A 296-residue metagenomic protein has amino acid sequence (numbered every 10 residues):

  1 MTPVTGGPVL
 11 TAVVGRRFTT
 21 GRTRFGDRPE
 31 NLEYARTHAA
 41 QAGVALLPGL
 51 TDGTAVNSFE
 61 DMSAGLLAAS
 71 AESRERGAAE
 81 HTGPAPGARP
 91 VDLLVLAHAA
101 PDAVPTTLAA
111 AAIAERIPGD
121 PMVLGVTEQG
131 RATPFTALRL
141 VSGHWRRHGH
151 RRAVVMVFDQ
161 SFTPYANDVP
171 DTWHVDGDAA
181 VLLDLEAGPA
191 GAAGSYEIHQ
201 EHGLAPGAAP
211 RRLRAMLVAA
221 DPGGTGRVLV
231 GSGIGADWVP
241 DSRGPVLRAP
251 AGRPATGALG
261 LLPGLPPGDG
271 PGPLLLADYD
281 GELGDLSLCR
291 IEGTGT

Functional and structural regions predicted by a protein language model:
M1-N57, N167-G223, L286-T296: Condensing-enzyme catalytic core mediating Claisen C-C bond formation in acyl metabolism
S58-P118, G223-I234: Conserved beta-ketoacyl condensing-enzyme motif
A69-P84, P210-D221, G260-P267: A short, acidic, amphipathic alpha-helical segment used as a generic capping/interface helix at domain edges
P84-G87, G143-R152, E186-G191: Secondary-structure boundary elements
A97, V154-D159, L276-D280: Short beta-strand segments
D102-T106, A132-F135, S161-A166: Short, well-ordered, mixed-charge alpha-helical segments that flank or form enzyme active sites
D120, E128-R146, G226-T296: Claisen-condensing/thiolase-fold acyl-transfer catalytic domains that form or cleave C-C bonds in fatty acid
E128, S142, H150, F158-V181: Cofactor- and metal-binding active-site motifs of prokaryotic enzymes that mediate redox/radical or nucleophilic
